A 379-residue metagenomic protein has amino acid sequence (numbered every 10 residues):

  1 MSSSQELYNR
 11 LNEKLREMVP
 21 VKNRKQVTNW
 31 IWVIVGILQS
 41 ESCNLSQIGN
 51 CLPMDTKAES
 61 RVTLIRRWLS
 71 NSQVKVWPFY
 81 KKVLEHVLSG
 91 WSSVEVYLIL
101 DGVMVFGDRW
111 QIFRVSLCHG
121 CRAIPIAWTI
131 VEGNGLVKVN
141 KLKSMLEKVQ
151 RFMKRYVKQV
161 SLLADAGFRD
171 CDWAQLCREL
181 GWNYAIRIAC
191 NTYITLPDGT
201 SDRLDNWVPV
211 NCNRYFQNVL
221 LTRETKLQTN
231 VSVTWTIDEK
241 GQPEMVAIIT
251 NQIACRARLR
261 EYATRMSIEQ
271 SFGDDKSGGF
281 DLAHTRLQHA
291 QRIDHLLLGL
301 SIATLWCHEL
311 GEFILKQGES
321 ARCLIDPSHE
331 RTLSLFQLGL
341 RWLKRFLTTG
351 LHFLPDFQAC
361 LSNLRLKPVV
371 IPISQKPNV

Functional and structural regions predicted by a protein language model:
M1-S42, Y80-K81, V94-V96, G107 (+1 more regions): Single, function-defining residue in the core of a domain
R24-S72: Short, positively charged, Gly/Tyr-enriched micro-motifs that form contact patches at catalytic or ligand/partner
L52, V87, V149-M153: Hydrophobic, Leu/Ile/Phe/Ala-enriched alpha-helical segments that form helix-helix packing faces
V62-R122: Active-site-proximal, Lys/Arg-enriched surface segment that forms a nucleic-acid-binding/basic interface patch
